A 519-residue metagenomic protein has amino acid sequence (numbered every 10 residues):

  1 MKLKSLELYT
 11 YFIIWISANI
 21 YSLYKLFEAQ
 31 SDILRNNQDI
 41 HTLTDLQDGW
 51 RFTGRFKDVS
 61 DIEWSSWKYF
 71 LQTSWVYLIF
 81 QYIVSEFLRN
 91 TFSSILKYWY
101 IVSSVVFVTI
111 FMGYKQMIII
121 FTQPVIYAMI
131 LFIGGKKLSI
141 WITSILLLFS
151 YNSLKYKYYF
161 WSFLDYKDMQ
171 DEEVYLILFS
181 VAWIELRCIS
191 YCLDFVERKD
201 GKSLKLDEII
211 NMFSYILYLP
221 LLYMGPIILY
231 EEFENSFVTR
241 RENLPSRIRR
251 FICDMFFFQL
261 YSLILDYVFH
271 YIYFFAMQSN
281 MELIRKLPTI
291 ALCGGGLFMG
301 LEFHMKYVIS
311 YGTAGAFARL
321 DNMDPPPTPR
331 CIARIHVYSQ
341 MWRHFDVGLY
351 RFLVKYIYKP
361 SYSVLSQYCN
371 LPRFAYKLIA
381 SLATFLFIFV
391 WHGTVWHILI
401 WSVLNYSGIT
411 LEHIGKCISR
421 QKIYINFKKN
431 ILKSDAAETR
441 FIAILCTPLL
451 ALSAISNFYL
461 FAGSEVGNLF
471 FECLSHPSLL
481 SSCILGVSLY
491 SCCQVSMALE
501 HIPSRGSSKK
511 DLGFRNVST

Functional and structural regions predicted by a protein language model:
M1-T519: Non-catalytic, membrane-anchoring transmembrane segments at the edges
